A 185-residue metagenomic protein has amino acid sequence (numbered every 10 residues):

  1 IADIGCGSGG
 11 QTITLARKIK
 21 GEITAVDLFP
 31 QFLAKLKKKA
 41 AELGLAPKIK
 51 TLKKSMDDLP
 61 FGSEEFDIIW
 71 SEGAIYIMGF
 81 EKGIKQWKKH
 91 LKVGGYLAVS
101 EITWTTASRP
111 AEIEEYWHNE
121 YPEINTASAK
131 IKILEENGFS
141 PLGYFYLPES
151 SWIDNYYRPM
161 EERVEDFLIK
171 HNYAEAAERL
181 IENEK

Functional and structural regions predicted by a protein language model:
A2, S8-D58: Class I SAM-dependent methyltransferase SAM/SAH-binding core
G7, F29, E101-T105: Short glycine-enriched loops at secondary-structure junctions
D57-I68: A short acidic, Gly/Pro-enriched loop at the edge of an enzyme's catalytic core that lines a small-molecule cofactor
I68-E81: A short SAM/SAH-binding and catalytic strip from SAM-dependent methyltransferases
K82-Y96: A short glycine-rich, Lys/Arg-flanked "PGG" loop and its adjoining helix->strand segment in the class I
I102-Y121: Short, glycine-/aromatic-enriched active-site segment of Class I SAM-dependent methyltransferases
E123-G138: Short alpha-helix
L147-K185: C-terminal helical/coil "lid" or tail adjacent to the Rossmann-like core of SAM-dependent
